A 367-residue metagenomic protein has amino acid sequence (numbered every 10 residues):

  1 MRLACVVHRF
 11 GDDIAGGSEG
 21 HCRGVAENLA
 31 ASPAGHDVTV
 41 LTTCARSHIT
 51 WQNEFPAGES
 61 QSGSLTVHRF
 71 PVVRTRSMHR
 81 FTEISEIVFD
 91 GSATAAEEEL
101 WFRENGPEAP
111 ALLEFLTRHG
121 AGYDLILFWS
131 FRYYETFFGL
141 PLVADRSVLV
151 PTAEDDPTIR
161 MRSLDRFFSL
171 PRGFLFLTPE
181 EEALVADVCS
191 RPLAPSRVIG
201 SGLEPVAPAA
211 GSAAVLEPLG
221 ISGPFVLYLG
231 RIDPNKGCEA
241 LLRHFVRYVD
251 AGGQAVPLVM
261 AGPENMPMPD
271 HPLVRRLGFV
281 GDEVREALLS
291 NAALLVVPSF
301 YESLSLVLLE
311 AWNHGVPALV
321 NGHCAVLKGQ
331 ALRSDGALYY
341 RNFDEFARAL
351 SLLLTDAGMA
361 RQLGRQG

Functional and structural regions predicted by a protein language model:
M1-P71, A121: N-terminal subdomain of nucleotide-sugar transferases
T43-A121: A conserved catalytic-core segment of Leloir-type glycosyltransferases
R146-P157, L164-A210, I221: Donor nucleotide-sugar binding/catalytic pocket of nucleotide-sugar-dependent glycosyltransferases
L175, P218-K236, L242-V246: Conserved donor-binding/catalytic core segment of Leloir-type glycosyltransferases
G262-A287, L294: Nucleotide-activated donor-binding/catalytic signature segment of Leloir-type glycosyltransferases, i.e., the conserved
F300: Aromatic "clamp/platform" in nucleotide-sugar-dependent glycosyltransferases that forms part of the donor/acceptor
P317-N321: Short hydrophobic beta-strand element within catalytic cores of glycosyltransferases and related nucleotide-activated
K328-L352, G358-Q362: Change "using UDP/GDP/dTDP sugars" to "using nucleotide sugars
